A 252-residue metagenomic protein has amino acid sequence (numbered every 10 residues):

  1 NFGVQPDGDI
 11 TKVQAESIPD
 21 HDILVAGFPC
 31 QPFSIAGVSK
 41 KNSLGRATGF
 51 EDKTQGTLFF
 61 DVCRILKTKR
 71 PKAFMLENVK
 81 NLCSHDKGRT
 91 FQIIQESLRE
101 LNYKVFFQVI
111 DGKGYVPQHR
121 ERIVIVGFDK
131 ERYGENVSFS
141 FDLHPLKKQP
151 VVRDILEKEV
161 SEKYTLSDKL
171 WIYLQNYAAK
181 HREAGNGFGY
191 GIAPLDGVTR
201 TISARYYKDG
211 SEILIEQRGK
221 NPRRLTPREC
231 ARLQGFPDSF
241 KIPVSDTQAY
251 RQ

Functional and structural regions predicted by a protein language model:
N1, D9, E77-N78, R122 (+1 more regions): Acidic active-site catalytic centers that drive phospho-/nucleotidyl reactions and related ester hydrolyses
N1, G37, I213-I215: Short, glycine/acidic-enriched capping/hinge loops at junctions between secondary-structure elements
F2-S17: S-adenosyl-L-methionine
V13-I23, Q31-T201, R205-Y207: Class I S-adenosyl-L-methionine
S203-A249: FAD-binding beta-loop-beta segment adjacent to the flavin cofactor pocket
